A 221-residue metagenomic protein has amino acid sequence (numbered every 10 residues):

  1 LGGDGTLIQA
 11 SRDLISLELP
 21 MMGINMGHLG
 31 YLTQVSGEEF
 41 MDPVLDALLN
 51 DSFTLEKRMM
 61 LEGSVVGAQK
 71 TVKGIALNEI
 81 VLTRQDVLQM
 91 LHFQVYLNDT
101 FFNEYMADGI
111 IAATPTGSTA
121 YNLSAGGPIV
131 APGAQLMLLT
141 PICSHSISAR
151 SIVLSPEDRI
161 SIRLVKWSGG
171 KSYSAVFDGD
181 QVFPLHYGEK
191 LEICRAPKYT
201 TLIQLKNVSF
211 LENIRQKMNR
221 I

Functional and structural regions predicted by a protein language model:
G3, N25, I80, G179: A residue-level signal for conserved active-site and pocket-lining positions in enzyme catalytic cores
G3-T6, L29, T116-S118: Short glycine-rich anion-binding loops that position phosphate/pyrophosphate groups of nucleotides and phosphorylated
Q9, L14-I24: Gly/Ser-rich helix-loop-strand patches that form or flank binding pockets for ribonucleotide-derived cofactors
H28-D108: Catalytic core of DAGKc-family lipid kinases
A68, L82, V87, N98-F101 (+1 more regions): ATP/nucleoside-binding phosphotransfer catalytic cores, i.e., glycine-rich phosphate-binding loops
V95, G117, A175: Short aromatic-centered micro-motifs
N103-A107, I111-S148: Gly/Ser/Thr-rich active-site loops/lids in small-molecule metabolic enzymes that frequently grip phosphoryl groups
